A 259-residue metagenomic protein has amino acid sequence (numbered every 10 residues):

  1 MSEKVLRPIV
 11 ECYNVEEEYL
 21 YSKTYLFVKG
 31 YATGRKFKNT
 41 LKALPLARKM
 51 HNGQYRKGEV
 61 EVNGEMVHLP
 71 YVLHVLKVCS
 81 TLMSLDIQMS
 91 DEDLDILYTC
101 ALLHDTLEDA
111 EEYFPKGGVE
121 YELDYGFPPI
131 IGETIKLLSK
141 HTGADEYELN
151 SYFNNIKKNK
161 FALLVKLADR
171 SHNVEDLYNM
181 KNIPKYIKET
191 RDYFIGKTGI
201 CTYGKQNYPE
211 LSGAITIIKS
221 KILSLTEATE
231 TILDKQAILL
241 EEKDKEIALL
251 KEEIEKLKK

Functional and structural regions predicted by a protein language model:
S2-K258: Active-site helical microenvironments for divalent-metal-assisted chemistry
